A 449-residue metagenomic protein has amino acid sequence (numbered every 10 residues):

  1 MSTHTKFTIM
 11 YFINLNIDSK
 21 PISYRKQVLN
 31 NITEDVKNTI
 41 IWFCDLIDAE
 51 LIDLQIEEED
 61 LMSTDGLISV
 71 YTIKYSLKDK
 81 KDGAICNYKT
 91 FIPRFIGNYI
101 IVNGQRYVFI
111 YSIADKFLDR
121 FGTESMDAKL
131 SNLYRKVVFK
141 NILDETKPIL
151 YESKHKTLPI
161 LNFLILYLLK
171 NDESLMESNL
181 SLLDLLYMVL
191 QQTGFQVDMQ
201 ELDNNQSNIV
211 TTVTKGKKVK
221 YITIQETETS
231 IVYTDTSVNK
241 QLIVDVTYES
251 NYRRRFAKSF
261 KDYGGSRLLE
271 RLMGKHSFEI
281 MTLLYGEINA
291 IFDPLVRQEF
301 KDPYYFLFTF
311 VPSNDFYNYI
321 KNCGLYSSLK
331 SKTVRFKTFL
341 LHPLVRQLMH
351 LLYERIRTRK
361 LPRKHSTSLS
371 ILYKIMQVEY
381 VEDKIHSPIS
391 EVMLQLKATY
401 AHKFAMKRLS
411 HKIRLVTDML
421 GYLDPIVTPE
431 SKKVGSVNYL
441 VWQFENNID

Functional and structural regions predicted by a protein language model:
M1-P388, V392-L396, V416, L440-F444 (+1 more regions): N-terminal non-catalytic structural scaffold regions of very large proteins
N87, H402-P425: Flexible, glycine/threonine-enriched loop-and-boundary segments that flank and lead into catalytic domains of large
G97-V102, R106, Y422-V437: Active-site and channel-lining beta-strand-loop segments that bind or position nucleotide-derived/phosphorylated
G122-T123, K403-S410, V434-S436, V441-N446: Domain-wide signal for the mature, well-folded portions of proteins, strongly enriched in nucleus-encoded organellar
